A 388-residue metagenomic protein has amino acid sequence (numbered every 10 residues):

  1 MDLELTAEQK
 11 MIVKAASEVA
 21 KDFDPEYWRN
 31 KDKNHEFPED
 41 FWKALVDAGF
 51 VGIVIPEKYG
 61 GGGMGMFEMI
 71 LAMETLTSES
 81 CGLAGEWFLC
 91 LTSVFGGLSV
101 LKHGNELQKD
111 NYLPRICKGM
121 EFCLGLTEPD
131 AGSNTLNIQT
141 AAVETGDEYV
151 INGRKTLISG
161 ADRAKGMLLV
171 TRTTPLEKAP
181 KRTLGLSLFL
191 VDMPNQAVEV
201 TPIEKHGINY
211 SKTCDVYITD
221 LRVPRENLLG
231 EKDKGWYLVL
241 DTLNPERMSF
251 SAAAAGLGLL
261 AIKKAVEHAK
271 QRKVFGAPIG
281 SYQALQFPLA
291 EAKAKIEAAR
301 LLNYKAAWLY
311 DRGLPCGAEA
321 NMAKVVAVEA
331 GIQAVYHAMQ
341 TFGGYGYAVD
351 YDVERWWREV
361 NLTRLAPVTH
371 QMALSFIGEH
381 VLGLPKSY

Functional and structural regions predicted by a protein language model:
M1-L83, C90, H103-Q108, R115-G119 (+4 more regions): Alpha-helical interface subdomain recognition
G49, A72-T77, T171-T173, V191-Q196 (+1 more regions): Short Ser/Thr-interspersed hydrophobic loop/turn segments at strand-loop and sheet-helix junctions that line or gate
M64, N134-L136, G160-K165, P180-L184 (+2 more regions): Short glycine/proline-enriched turns and hinge-like loops at secondary-structure junctions
S93-H103: Helix-loop "lid/cap" segments that line or gate small-molecule binding pockets
K118-T127, V170: A short, Trp-centered hydrophobic/proline-enriched beta-strand micro-motif
N137-Q139, P194-P224: Flexible, small-/acidic-enriched active-site or ligand-binding loops
E148, N152-T201: A short core secondary-structure module
C214-D241: A short, charged helix-loop
